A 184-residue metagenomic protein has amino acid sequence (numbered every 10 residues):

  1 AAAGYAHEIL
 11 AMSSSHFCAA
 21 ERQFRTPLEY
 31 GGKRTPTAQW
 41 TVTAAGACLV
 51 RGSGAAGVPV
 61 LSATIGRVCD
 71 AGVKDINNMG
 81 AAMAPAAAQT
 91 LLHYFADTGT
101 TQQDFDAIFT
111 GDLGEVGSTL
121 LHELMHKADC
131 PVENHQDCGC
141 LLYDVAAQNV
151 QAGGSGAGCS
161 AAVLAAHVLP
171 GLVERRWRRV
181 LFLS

Functional and structural regions predicted by a protein language model:
A1-E21, E29, K33-P36: A generic, well-ordered mixed alpha/beta core segment in the N-terminal half of proteins
A1-M12, A47-G54, S155-W177: Active-site-proximal alpha-helical scaffold in enzymes
S13-H16, T110-L113, F182-S184: Short, well-ordered beta-to-alpha junction loops that form the rim of enzyme active sites and present histidine/acidic
A20-T26, T119-L121: Short acidic, glycine/serine/threonine-rich loops at helix termini
Y30-T100, C130, N134-L141, R176-S184: Condensing-enzyme catalytic core mediating Claisen C-C bond formation in acyl metabolism
K33-A38, V145-G158: Cysteine-centered functional microenvironments
D106-E115, A152-G153: A short beta-alpha structural unit
L113-A128: Short glycine/threonine-rich loop-to-helix capping motif typified by GTGT followed within a few residues by an Asp-Pro
